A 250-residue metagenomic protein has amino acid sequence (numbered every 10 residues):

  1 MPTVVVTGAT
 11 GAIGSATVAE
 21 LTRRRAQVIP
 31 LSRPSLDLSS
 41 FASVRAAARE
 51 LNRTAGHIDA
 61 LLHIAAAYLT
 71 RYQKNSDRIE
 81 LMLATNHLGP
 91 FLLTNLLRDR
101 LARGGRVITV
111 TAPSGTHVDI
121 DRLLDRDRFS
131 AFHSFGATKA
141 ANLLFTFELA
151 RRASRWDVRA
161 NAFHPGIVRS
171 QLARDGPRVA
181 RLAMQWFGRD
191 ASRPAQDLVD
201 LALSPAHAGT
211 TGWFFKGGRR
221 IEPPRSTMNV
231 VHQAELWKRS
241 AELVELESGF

Functional and structural regions predicted by a protein language model:
T3-V6, L61-L62, V107: Conserved hydrophobic beta-strands of the Rossmann-like cofactor-binding core in SDR/related NAD(P)H-dependent
T7-E20: N-terminal Rossmann NAD(P)H-binding glycine-rich loop of SDR-like oxidoreductase domains
L31-S43: Rossmann-fold cofactor-recognition segment
A46-R49, D77-A84: Active-site Tyr-X3-Lys motif and surrounding loop/helix of classical short-chain dehydrogenase/reductase
E50-H63, L69-K74: A glycine-rich helix->loop->beta "capping" turn within Rossmann-like NAD(P)(H)-dependent oxidoreductase domains
A66-K74, E80, R103-D157, H164-R181: Catalytic loop of short-chain dehydrogenase/reductase
A162, M184-I221, V230-A234, K238: C-terminal helical subdomain
